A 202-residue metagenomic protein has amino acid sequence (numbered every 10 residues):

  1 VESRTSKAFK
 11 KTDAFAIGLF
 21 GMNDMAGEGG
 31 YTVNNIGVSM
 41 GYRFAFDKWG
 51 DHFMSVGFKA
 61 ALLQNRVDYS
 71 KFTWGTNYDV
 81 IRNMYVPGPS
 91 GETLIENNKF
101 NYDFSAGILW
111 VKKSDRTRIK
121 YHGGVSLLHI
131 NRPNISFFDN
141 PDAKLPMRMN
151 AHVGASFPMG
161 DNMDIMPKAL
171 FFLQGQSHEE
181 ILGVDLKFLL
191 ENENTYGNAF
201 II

Functional and structural regions predicted by a protein language model:
V1-I202: Subset of outer-membrane beta-barrel
